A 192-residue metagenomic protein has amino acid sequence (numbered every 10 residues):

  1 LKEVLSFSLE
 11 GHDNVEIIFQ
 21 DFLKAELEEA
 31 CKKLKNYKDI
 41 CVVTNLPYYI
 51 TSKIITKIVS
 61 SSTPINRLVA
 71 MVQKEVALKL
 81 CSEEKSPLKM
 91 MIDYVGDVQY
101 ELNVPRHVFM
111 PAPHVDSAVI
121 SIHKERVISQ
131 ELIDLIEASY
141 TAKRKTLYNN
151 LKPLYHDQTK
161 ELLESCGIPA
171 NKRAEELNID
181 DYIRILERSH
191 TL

Functional and structural regions predicted by a protein language model:
L1-D134, A138: Catalytic cores of RNA-modifying enzymes
F7-G11, E16, C31-L34, L162-E164 (+1 more regions): SAM-dependent transferase fold signal centered on methyltransferase-like domains, encompassing both Class I
V59, K152, H190: Short, locally clustered residues in the helix-turn-helix/winged-helix DNA-binding domain
V115-K124, I128-E161, C166-D181, I185-L186: An accessory alpha-helical subdomain
